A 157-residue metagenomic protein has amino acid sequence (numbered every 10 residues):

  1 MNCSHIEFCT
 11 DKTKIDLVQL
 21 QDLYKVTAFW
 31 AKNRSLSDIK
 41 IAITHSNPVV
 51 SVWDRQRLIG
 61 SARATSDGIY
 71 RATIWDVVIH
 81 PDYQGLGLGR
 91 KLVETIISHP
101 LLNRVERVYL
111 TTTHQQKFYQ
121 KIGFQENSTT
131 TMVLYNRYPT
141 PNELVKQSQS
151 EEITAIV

Functional and structural regions predicted by a protein language model:
M1-R34, V145-V157: Short amphipathic alpha-helix that is part of the acyltransferase structural core
D38-V78: A conserved beta-strand-loop-helix scaffold within acyl/acetyltransferase catalytic domains
Y83, G87-L92: Conserved acetyl-CoA pyrophosphate-binding loop and the N-cap/start of the following alpha-helix in GNAT-like
K91-E106: Conserved acyl-CoA
R104-R137: Conserved active-site alpha-helix within GNAT-family acetyltransferase domains
P139-N142: Family-specific signature for flavin-dependent thymidylate synthase
